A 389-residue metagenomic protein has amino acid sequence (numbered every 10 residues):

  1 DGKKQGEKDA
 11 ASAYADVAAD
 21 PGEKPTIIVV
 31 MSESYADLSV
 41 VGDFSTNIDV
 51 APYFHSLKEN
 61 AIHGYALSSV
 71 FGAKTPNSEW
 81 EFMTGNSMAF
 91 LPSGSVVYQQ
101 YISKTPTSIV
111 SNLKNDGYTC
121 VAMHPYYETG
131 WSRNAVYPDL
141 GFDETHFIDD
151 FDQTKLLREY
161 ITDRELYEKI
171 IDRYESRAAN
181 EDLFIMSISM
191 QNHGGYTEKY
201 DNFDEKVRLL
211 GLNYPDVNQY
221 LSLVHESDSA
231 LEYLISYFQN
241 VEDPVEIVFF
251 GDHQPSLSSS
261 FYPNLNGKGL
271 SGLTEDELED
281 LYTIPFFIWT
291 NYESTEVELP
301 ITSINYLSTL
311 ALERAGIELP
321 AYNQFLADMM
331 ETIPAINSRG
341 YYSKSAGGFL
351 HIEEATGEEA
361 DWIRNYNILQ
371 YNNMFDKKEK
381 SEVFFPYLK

Functional and structural regions predicted by a protein language model:
D1-A15: N-terminal hydrophobic targeting segments that direct proteins to the cell envelope
S12-K24, V29-S32, D37-K389: Solvent-exposed soluble domains appended to multi-pass membrane proteins
